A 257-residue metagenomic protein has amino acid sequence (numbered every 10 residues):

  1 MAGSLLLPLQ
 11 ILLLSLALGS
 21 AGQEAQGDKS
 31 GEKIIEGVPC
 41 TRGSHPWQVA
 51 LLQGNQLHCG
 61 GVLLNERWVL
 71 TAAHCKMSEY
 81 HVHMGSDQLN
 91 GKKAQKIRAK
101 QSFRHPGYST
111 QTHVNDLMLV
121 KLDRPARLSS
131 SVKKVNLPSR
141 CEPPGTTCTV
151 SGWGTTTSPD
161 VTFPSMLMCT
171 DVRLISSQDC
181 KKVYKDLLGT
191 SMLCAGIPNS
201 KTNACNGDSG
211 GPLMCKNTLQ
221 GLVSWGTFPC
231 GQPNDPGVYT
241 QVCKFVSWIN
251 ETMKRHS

Functional and structural regions predicted by a protein language model:
M1-L70, Y80-S86, E251: Protease-domain processing segments flanking chymotrypsin-fold serine proteases, especially trypsin-like
D28, K33, L51, V69-T110 (+3 more regions): Conserved H-D interstitial segment of serine endopeptidase catalytic domains
I34-I35, Q48-L52, T146-S257: Extracellular trypsin-like serine protease catalytic domains
C40-S44, L63, T110-H113, R140-G145 (+3 more regions): Extracellular/periplasmic catalytic domains that process cell-envelope and extracellular macromolecules
S44-P46, M77-E79, A94-I97, N115-L117 (+4 more regions): Extracytoplasmic
Q48, W68-L70, L117-L119, K134 (+2 more regions): Conserved hydrophobic/aromatic beta-strand scaffold that supports enzyme active sites
L52-G54, L64-E66, A72-C75, M84-D87 (+4 more regions): Active-site-proximal beta-strand/loop segments in catalytic clefts of secreted hydrolases
F103-S109, P125-P164: Active-site substrate-binding loop(s) of clan PA
